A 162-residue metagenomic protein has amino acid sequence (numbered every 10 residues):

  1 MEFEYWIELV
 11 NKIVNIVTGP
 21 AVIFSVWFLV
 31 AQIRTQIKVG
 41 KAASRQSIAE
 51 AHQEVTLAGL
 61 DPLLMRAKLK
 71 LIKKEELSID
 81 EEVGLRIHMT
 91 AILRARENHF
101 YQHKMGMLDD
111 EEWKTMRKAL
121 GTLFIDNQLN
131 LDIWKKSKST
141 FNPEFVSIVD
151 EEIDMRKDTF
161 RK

Functional and structural regions predicted by a protein language model:
E2-L77, V83: Membrane-proximal alpha-helical anchors
E81-K162: An amphipathic alpha-helical interaction surface
